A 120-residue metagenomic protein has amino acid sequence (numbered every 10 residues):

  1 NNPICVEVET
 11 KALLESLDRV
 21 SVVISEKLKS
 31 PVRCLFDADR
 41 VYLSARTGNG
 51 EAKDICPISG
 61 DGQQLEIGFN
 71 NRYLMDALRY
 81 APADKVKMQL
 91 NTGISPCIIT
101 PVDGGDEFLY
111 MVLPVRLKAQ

Functional and structural regions predicted by a protein language model:
N1-Q120: DNA polymerase processivity clamps
